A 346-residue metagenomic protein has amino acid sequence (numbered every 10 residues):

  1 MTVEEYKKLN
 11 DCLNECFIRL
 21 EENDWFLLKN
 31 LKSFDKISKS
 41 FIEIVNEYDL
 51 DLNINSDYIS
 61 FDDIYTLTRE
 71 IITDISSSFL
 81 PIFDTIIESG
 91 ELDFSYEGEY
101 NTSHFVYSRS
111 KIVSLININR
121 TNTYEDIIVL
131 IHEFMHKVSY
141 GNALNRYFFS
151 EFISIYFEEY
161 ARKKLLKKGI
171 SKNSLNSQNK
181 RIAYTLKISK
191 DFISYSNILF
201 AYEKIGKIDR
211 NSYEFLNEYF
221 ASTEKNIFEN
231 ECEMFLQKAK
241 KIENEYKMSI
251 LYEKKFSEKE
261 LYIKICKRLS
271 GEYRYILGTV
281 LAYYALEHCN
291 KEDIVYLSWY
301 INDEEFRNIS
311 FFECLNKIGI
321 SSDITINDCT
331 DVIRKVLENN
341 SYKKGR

Functional and structural regions predicted by a protein language model:
T2-D11, E15-N30, I44-Y48, F215-R346: C-terminal, non-catalytic "cap/extension" segments appended to globular domains
T2-L115: Contiguous, non-catalytic segments that form substrate-binding/exosite surfaces or channel walls
L20, I75, G141-N145, K163-N176 (+2 more regions): Inter-helical turn/loop segments and adjacent helix faces that build the functional surface of alpha-helical bundle
K111-L130, N142-L144: Short pre-active-site segment immediately N-terminal to the catalytic Zn-binding motif
V129-E133, K137, G141, F152: Catalytic glutamate of the conserved HExxH
F134, Y156-K167, F200-E203, V280-E287: Short glycine/serine- and small hydrophobic-enriched flexible loop segments
A143-I188, G278, I318: Post-HExxH zinc-binding segment in Zn-dependent metallohydrolases
R181-A201: Active-site-proximal binding-pocket segments
